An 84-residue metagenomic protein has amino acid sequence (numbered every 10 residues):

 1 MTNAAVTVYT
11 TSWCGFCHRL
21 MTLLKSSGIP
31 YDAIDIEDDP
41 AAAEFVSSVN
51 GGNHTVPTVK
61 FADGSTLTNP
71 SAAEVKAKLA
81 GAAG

Functional and structural regions predicted by a protein language model:
M1-P30: Local sequence-structure signature of Cys/Sec-based thiol-disulfide redox active-site neighborhoods
G15-F16, P40-A41, H54: Short alpha-helical
G28, K60-F61: Short glycine-enriched loop/turn motifs at secondary-structure junctions
I29-A43: Thiol-based oxidoreductase modules, predominantly thioredoxin-like and allied folds used for disulfide exchange
N50-K60: Structural micro-motif
F61-G84: Non-catalytic, surface beta->alpha helical segment in thiol-disulfide oxidoreductase systems
